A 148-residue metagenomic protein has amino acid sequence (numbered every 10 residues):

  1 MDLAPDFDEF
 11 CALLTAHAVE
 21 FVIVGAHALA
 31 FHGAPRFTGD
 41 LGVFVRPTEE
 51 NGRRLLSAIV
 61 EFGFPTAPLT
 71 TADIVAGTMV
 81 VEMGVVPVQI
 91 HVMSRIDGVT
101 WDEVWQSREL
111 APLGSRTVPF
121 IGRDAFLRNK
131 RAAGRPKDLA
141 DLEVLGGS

Functional and structural regions predicted by a protein language model:
M1-S148: Compositionally biased terminal segments of proteins
